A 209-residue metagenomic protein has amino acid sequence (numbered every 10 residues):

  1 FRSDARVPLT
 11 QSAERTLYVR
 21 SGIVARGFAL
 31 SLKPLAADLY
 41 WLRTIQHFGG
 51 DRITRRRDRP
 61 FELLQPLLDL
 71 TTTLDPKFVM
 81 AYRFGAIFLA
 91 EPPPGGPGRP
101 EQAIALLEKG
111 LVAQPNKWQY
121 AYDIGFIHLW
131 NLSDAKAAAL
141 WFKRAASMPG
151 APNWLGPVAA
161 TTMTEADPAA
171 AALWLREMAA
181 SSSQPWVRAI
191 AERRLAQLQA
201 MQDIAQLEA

Functional and structural regions predicted by a protein language model:
F1-A5, E108, S133: Surface-exposed peri-terminal alpha-helical interaction modules
F1-M80, G85, S181, Q199-A209: N-terminal alpha-helical interaction modules that lie
D4-V7, K117, A151-P152, A170 (+1 more regions): Intrinsic low-complexity, intrinsically disordered or marginally ordered coil/linker segments
R15-S21, R56-Q65, G95-I104, L129-K136 (+1 more regions): Helix-turn-helix repeat elements of alpha-solenoid scaffolds
L32-I53, L74-P92, P115-W130, A151-T162 (+1 more regions): Amphipathic alpha-helical repeat scaffolds of TPR domains
E62-L63, R99-L111, A135-S147, P168-Q184 (+1 more regions): Alpha-helical repeat scaffolds
L67-L68, L106-L107, D123-I124, W141 (+1 more regions): Short, hydrophobic/aromatic alpha-helical segments in well-folded domains
Y122-A135, T161-A172, Q197-L207: Short secondary-structure transition/capping segments
